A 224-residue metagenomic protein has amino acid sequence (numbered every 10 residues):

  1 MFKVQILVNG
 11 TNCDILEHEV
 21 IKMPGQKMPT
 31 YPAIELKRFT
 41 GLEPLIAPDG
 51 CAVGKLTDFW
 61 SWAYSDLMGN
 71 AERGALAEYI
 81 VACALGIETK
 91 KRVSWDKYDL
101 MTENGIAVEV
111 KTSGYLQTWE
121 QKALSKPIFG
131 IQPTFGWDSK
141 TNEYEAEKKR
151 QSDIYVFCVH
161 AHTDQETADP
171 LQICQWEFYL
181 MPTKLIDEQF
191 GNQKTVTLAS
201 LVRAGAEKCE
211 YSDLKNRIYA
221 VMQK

Functional and structural regions predicted by a protein language model:
M1-I106, K111-K224: Nucleic-acid endonuclease domains
